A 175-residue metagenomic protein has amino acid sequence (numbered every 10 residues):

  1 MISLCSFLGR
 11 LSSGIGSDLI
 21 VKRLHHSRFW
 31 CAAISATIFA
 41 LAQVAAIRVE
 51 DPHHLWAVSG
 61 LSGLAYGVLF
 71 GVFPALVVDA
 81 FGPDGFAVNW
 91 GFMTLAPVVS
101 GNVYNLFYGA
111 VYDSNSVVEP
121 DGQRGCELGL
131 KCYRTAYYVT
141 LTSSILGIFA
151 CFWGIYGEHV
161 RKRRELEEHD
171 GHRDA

Functional and structural regions predicted by a protein language model:
S3-L11, A80-P120: A late C-terminal transmembrane helix in Major Facilitator Superfamily
G9-H26, Y112: Helix-to-loop junctions at the C-terminal end of transmembrane segments in multipass secondary transporters
S12, S27-V44: Structural signature of the two symmetry-related core transmembrane helices
A36, A40-Q43, V58-S59, S144-C151: A generic transmembrane-helix signature of 12-TM secondary carrier transporters
I47-V58: Helix-loop junctions at membrane interfaces in 12-TM secondary transporters
P52, L64-V72, V99-V103: Hydrophobic transmembrane alpha-helices of Major Facilitator Superfamily
S59, G67-N89: Intracellular juxtamembrane helix-capping segments at the cytosolic ends of symmetry-related transmembrane helices
F92, A96, Y108-A175: Intracellular terminal tails of multi-pass secondary transporters
